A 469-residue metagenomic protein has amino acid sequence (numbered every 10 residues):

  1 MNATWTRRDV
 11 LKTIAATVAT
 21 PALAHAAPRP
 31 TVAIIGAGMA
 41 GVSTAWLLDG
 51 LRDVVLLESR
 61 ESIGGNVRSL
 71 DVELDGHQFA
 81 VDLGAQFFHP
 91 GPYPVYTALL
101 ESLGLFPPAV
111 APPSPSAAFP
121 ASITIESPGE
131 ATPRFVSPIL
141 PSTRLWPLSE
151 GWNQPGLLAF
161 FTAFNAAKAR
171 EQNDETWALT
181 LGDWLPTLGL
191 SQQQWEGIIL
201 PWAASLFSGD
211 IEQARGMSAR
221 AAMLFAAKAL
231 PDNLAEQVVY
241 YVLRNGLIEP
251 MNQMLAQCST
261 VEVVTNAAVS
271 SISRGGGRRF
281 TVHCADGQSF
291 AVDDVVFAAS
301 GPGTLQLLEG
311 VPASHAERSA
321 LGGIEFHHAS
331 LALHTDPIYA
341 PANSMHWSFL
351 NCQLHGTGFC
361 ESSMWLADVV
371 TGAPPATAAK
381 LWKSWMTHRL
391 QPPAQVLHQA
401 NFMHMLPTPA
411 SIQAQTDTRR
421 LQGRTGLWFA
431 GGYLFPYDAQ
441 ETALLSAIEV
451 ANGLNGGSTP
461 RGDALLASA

Functional and structural regions predicted by a protein language model:
M1-T17: N-terminal secretory signal peptides and thylakoid transit peptides that target proteins across membranes
V32-R52: N-terminal Rossmann-like FAD-binding beta1-loop-alpha1 element of flavoenzymes
L51-L70: Glycine-rich FAD pyrophosphate-binding loop
G65-G91, F164-R170: Glycine-rich active-site loop/strand segments that organize a redox cofactor
P90-A219: Mobile amphipathic helical/loop "lid" adjacent to a hydrophobic cofactor/ligand pocket
A227-S271: Helical element adjacent to the flavin cofactor pocket in flavoenzyme catalytic cores
S270-G276, F280-M403: Mid-domain catalytic core of redox enzymes that form a hydrophobic substrate pocket/lid adjacent to a catalytic redox
C360-A469: Conserved flavin/dinucleotide-binding core of flavoenzymes
